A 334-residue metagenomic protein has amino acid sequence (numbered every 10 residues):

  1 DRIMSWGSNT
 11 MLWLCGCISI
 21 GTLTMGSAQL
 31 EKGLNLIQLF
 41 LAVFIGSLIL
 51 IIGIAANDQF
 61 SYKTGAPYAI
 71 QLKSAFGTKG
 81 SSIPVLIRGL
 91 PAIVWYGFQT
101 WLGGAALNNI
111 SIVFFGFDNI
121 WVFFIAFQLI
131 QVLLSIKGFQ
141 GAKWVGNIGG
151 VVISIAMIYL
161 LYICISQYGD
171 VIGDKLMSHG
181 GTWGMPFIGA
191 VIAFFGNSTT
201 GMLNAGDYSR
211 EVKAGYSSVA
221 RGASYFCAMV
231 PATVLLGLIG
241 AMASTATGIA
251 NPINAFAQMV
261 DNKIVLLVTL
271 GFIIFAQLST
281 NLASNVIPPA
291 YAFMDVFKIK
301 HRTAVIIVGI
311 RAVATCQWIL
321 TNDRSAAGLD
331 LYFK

Functional and structural regions predicted by a protein language model:
D1-I37, I51, M157-I158, G184-I192 (+1 more regions): Membrane-interface "cap" regions at the ends of multi-pass membrane proteins
R2-W6, K137-G150, T200-P231, P252-I253 (+1 more regions): Hydrophobic, small-residue-rich membrane helices and short re-entrant helix-turn-helix hairpins that build
A28-D58, K73, G80-S82, A220 (+1 more regions): Extracellular loop-to-transmembrane helix junctions
L30-E31, D58-Q59, A75, I83 (+5 more regions): Membrane-water interface regions at transmembrane-helix termini and the short interhelical loops of multi-pass membrane
A42-F76, V85-G97, L278-S279: Juxtamembrane transmembrane-helix boundary signature
V122, A126-C164, S224-Y225, F333-K334: Membrane-interface loop-to-helix entry segments
V151-M177, F194-T199, G240-A246: Hydrophobic alpha-helical segments and their helix-loop junctions in multi-pass secondary transporters
L238-L282, V296-I299, Q317, A326-K334: TM-loop-TM module centered on a large, flexible mid-protein loop between adjacent transmembrane helices in multi-pass
